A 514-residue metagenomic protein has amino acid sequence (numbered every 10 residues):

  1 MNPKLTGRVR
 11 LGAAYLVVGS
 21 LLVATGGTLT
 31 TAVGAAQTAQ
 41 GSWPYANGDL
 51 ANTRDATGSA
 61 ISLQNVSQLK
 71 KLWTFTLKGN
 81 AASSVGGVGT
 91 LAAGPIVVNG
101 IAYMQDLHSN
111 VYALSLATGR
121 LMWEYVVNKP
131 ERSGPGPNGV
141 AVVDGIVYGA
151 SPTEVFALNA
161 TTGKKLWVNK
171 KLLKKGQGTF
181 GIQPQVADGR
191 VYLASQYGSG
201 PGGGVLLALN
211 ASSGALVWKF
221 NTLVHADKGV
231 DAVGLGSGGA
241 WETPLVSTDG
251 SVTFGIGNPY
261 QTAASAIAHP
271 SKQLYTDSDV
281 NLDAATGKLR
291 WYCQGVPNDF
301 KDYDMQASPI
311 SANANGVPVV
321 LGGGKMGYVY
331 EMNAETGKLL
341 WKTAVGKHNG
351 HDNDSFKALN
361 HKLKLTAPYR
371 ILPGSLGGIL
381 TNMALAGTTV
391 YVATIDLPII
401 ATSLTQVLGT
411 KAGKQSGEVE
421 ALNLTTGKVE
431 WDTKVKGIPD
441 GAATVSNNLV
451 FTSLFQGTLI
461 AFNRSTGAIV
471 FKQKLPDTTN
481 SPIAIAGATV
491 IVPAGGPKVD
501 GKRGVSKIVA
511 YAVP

Functional and structural regions predicted by a protein language model:
N2-V18: Bacterial N-terminal signal peptides that target proteins for export
A14-T28: Bacterial N-terminal signal peptides
G26-A36: Sec-dependent signal peptide cleavage junction
Q37-G86, R120-K129, K164-L173, A215-V224 (+7 more regions): Aromatic (tryptophan-biased) beta-strands that constitute blades/sheets of beta-rich domains
Q40-L50, G87-N110, R132-V155, Q177-L206 (+9 more regions): Repeat-blade elements of multi-bladed beta-propeller folds
L63-V66, G100, L116, A160 (+7 more regions): Inter-blade boundary loops/turns of WD-repeat beta-propellers
A113, A157, A208, D279-N281 (+4 more regions): Conserved blade-register residue in beta-propeller folds
L274, V280-A284, R290, D302-H361: Acidic, glycine-rich loop-and-beta core segments that form the ion-binding/anion-interacting portion of active sites
